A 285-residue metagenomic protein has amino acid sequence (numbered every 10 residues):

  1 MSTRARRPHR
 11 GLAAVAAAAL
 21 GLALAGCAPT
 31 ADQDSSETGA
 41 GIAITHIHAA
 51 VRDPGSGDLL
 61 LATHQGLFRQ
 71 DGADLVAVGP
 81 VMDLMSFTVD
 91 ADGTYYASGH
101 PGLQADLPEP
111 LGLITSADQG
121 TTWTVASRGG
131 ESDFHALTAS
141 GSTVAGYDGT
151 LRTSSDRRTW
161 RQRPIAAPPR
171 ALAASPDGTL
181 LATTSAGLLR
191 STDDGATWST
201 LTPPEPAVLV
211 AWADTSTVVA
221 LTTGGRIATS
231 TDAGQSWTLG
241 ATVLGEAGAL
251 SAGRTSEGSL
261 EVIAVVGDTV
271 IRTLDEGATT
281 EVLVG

Functional and structural regions predicted by a protein language model:
A23-G26: C-terminal motif of bacterial Sec signal peptides marking the signal peptidase cleavage site
A28-A31: Bacterial signal peptide processing site
G39-Q70, G79-T88: Beta-strand-rich domains and repeat architectures in extracellular enzymes and scaffolds, especially beta-propellers
H46-V51, V81-D90, G130-A139, P168-S175 (+2 more regions): Repeated scaffold domains used in trafficking and secretory/extracellular systems, primarily beta-propellers
G55-G57, D92-G93, G141-S142, D177-T179 (+2 more regions): Short coil/turn segments that connect the beta-strands within blades of beta-propeller domains
L61, Y96-G99, G146, A182 (+2 more regions): Residue position within the beta-strands of beta-propeller blades
Q65-V78, L84, P110-S127, R152-Q162 (+3 more regions): Asp-box/BNR beta-propeller loop motif
Q104-P110, G146-Y147, T183, T222: Short, solvent-exposed loop/turn segments at conserved positions within beta-propeller repeat blades
